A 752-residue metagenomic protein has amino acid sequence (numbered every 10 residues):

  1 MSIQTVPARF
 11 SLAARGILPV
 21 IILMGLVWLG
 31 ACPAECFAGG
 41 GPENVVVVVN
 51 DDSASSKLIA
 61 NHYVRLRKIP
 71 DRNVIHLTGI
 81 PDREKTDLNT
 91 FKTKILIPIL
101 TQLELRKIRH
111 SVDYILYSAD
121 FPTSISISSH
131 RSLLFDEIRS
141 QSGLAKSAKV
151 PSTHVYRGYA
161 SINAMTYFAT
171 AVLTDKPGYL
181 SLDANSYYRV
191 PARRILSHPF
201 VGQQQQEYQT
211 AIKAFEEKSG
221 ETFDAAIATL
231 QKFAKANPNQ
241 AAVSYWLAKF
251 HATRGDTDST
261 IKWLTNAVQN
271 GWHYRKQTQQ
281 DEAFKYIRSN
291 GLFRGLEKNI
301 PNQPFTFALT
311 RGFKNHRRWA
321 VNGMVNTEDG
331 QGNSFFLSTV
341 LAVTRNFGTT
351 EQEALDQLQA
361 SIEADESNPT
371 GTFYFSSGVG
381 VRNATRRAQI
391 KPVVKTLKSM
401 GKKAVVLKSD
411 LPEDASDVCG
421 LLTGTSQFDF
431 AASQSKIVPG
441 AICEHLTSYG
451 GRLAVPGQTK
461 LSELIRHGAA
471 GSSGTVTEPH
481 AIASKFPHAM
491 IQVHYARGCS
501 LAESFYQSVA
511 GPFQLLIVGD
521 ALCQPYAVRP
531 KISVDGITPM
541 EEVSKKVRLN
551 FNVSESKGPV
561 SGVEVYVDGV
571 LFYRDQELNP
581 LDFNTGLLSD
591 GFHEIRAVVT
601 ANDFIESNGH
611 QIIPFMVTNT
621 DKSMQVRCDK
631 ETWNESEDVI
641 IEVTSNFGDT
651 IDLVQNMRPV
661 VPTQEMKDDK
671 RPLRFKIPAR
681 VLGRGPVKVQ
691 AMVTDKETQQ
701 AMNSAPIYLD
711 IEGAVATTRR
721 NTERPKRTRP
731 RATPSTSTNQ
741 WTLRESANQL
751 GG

Functional and structural regions predicted by a protein language model:
G16-A31: Bacterial N-terminal signal peptides
G39-K235, N239-Q240, Q279-Q280, K298-R548 (+3 more regions): Cysteine-dependent hydrolase recognition
T222-A225, S259, L292-G295: Alpha-helical positions within canonical tetratricopeptide repeat
A241-A242, R275: Helix-start (N-cap) detector for alpha-helical repeat units in TPR-like alpha-solenoids, especially tetratricopeptide
Y274-L296: TPR/TPR-like alpha-solenoid helical repeat scaffolds
V518-S556, I613-N634, E712-G751: Short, compositionally biased P/S/T/A/G/V-rich stretches that sit at domain boundaries
M540-E542, K546-V715: Long, low-complexity serine/threonine/glycine- and acidic-rich segments characteristic of extracellular
